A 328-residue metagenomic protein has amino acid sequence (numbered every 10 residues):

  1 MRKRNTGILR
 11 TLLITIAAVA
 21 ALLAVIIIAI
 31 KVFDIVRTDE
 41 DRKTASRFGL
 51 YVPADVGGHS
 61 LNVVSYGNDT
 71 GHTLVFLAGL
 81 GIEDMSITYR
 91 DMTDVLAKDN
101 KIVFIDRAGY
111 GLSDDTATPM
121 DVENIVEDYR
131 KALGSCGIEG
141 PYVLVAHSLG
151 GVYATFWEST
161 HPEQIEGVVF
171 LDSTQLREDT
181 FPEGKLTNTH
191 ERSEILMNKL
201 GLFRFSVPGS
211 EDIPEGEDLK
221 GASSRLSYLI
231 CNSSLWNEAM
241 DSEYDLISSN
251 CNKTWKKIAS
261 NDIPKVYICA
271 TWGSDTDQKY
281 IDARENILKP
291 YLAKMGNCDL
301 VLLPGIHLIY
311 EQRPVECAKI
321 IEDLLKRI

Functional and structural regions predicted by a protein language model:
R2-L74, A97-N100, E139, K326: Alpha/beta-hydrolase fold catalytic core
N62-L112: Conserved HGGG/HGGXW glycine-rich cap/lid loop of the alpha/beta-hydrolase fold
R107-V143, H161: Active-site loop/oxyanion-hole signature of alpha/beta-hydrolase fold enzymes
L144-A146, L171: Short beta-strand immediately N-terminal to the catalytic nucleophile in serine-hydrolase-like folds
A146-G150, A154: Gly/Ala-rich beta-loop-alpha elbow adjacent to hydrolase catalytic centers
V169-K199: Flexible "cap/lid" loop of the alpha/beta hydrolase fold
L219-K294: Conserved serine/cysteine hydrolase catalytic core
M295-I328: Catalytic active-site module of serine/aspartate enzymes centered on a nucleophile-bearing elbow/loop
